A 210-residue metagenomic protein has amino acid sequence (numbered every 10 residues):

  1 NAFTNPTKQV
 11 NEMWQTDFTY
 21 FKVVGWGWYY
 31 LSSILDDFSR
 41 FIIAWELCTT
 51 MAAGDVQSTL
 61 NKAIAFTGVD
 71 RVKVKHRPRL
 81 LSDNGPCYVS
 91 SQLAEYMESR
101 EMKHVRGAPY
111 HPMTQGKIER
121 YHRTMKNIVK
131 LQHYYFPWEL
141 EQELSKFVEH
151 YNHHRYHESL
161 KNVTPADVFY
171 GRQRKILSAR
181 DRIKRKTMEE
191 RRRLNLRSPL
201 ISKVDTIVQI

Functional and structural regions predicted by a protein language model:
N1-L35, F41, Q57-K62, F66-V69 (+2 more regions): Mobile-element integrase/transposase regions, centering on the N-terminal DNA-binding/Zn-coordinating module
N1-M13, H111-P112, F169-I176, K186: Basic, flexible linker segments flanking DNA-binding modules in nucleic acid-interacting mobile-element proteins
N11, L31, A52, V56 (+5 more regions): Hydrophobic (often cysteine-bearing) scaffold residues that line and stabilize catalytic clefts of nucleotide/cofactor
D36-D37, L47-G54: A short acidic/small-residue loop/turn micro-motif
V69-V89: Cysteine/selenocysteine-centered motifs that mediate thiol-based redox chemistry or coordinate metal-sulfur cofactors
H76, E98-M102, R123-I210: C-terminal domain-tail junction helix/linker
R77-N84, E98-K117, H133-P137: RNase H-like polynucleotidyl transferase catalytic core
